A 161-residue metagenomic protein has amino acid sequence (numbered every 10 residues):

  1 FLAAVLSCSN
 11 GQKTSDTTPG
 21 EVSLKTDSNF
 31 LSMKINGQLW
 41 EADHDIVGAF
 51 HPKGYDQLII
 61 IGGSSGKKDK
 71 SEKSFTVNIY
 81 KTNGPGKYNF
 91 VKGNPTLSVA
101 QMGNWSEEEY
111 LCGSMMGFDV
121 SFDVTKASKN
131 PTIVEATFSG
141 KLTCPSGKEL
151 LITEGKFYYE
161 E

Functional and structural regions predicted by a protein language model:
A4-S7: C-terminal motif of bacterial Sec signal peptides marking the signal peptidase cleavage site
S9-Q12: Bacterial signal peptide processing site
T17-G37: Post-signal peptide N-terminal segment of mature Sec-exported envelope proteins
L31, V47-P131: Surface-exposed helix/loop patches within compact recognition domains
K34, W105-L111, T143-E149: Flexible, membrane-facing loop/turn or short amphipathic-helix motifs that contact lipid bilayers or gate lipid-binding
W40-A42, L150: Short, isolated positions in well-ordered beta-strands
D123-E161: C-terminal or internal capping secondary-structure element at the end of a domain, subdomain, or sheet
